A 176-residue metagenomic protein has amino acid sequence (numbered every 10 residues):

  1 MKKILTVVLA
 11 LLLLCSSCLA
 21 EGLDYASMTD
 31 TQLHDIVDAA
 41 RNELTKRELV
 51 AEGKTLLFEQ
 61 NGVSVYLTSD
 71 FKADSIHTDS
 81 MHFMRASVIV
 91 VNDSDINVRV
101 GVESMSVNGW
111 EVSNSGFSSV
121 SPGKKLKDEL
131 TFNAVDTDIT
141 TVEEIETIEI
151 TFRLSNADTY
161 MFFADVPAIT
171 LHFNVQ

Functional and structural regions predicted by a protein language model:
M1, S17-A26, D35-V37: Intrinsically disordered, low-complexity Ser/Thr/Pro-rich tracts
K2-A10: Sec-dependent signal peptide recognition, specifically the positively charged N-region followed immediately by
L9, L13-S17: Hydrophobic core
T31-Q60: A eukaryote-biased signal for short, well-structured alpha-helical docking elements
L49-S80: Low-complexity, acidic Ser/Thr/Pro/Gly-rich terminal tails and inter-domain linkers that flank the onset of structured
F83, N108-F162: Short, solvent-exposed, Trp/other aromatic-anchored flexible loops in extracytoplasmic proteins
I89-S94: Asparagine-centered strand-capping/turn motif at beta-strand->loop junctions
D95-S104: Short, hydrophobic/aromatic beta-strand segments
